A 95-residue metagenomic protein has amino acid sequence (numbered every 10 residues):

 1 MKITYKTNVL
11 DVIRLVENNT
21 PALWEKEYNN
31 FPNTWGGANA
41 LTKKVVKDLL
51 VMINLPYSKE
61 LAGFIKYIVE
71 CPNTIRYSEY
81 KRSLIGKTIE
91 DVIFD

Functional and structural regions predicted by a protein language model:
T4-P32, V51-E79, D91: Amphipathic alpha-helical oligomerization segments
W35-G37: Short basic-aromatic helix/loop recognition motifs at nucleic-acid and histone-peptide binding interfaces
N39-L49, I89: Short, charge-rich amphipathic interface segments used for partner binding and complex assembly
K81-D95: Amphipathic alpha-helical binding modules
